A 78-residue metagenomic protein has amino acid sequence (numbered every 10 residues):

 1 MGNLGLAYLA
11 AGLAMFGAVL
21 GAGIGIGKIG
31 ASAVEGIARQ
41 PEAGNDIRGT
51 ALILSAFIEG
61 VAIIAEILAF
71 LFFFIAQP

Functional and structural regions predicted by a protein language model:
M1-P78: Hydrophobic, small-residue-rich transmembrane alpha-helices and their short perimembrane loops in multi-pass membrane
